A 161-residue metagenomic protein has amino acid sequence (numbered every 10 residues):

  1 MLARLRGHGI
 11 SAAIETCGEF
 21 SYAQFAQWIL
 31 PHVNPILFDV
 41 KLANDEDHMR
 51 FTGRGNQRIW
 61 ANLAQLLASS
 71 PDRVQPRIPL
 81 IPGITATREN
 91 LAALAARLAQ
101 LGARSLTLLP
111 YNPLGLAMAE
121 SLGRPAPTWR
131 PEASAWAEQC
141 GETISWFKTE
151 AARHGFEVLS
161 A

Functional and structural regions predicted by a protein language model:
M1-E120: Conserved AdoMet/S-adenosylmethionine-binding subsite of the radical SAM
P76, L116-A161: Short acidic, glycine/proline-enriched helix-loop-strand junctions
